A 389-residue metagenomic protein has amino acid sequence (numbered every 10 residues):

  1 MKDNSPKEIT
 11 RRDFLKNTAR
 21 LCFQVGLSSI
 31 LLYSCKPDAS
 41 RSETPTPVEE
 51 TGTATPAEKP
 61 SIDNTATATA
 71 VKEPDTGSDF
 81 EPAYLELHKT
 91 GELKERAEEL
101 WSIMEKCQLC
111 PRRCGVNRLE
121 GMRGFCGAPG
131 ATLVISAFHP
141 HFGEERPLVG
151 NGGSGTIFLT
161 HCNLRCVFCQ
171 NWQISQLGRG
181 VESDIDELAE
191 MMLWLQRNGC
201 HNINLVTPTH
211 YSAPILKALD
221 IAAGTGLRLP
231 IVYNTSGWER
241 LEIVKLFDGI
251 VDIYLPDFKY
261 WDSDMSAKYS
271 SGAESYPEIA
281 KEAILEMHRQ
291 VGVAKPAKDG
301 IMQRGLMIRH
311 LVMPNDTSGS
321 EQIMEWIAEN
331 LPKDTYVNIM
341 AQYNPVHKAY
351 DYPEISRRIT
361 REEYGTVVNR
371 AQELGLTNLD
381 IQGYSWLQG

Functional and structural regions predicted by a protein language model:
K2-R11, L15-L32, P37, E50 (+3 more regions): Auxiliary Fe-S-binding modules of radical SAM enzymes
A39-T53: Short, low-complexity, disordered segments immediately C-terminal to signal peptides in bacterial exported proteins
M122, C126-G249, I253, S263-D264: Conserved Radical SAM active-site core
S175, S212, G237-R240, F258-P277 (+3 more regions): Conserved radical SAM core fold
S183, H210, S271-I279, N315 (+2 more regions): Alpha-helix N-cap and loop-to-helix initiation/capping positions
I203, I231-Y233, Y254-P256, L306-I308 (+1 more regions): Hydrophobic faces of well-ordered beta-strands that scaffold small-molecule active sites in alpha/beta enzyme cores
D248-D262, Y336-Q342: Non-cysteine beta-strand/loop elements that form the S-adenosyl-L-methionine
E278-P296: Anionic-ligand binding region
